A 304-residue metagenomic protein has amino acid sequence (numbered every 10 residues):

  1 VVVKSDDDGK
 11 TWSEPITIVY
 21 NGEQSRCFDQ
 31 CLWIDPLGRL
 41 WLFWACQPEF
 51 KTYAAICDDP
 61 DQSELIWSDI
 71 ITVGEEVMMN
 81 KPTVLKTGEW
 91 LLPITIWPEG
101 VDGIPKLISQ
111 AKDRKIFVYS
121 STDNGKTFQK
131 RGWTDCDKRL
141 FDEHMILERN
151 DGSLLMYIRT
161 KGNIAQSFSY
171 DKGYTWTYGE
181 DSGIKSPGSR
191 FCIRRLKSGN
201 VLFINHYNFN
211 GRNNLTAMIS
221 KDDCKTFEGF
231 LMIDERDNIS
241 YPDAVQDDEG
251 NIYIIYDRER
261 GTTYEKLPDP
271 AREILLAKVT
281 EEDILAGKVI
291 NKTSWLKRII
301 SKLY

Functional and structural regions predicted by a protein language model:
V1-Y304: Asp-box/BNR beta-propeller blade signature and adjacent active/binding-site loops in extracellular glycan-interacting
